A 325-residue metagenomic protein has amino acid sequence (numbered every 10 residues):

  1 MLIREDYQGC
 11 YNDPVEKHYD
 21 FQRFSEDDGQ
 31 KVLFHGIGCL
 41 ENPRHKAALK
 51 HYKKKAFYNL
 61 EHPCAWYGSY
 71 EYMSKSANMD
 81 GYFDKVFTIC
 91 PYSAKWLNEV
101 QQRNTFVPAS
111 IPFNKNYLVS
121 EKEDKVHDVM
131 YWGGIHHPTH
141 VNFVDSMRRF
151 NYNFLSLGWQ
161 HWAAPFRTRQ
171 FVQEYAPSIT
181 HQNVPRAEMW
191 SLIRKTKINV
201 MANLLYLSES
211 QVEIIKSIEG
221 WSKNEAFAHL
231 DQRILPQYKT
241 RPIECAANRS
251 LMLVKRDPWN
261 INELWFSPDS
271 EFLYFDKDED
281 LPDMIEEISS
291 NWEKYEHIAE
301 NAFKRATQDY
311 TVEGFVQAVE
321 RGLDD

Functional and structural regions predicted by a protein language model:
M1-G29, F34-A47, L60-W265: Nucleotide-sugar donor-binding catalytic core of glycosyltransferases
H51-N59: Short beta-strand/loop segments at the ligand-binding rim of alpha/beta enzyme cores
K239, F272-D278, E287-W292: Conserved acidic donor-binding segment of nucleotide-sugar-dependent glycosyltransferases
M252-L253, S270-D276, A318-D325: Short, contiguous hydrophobic alpha-helices characteristic of membrane insertion segments
I261-F272, M284: Acidic, glycine-centered active-site loop in nucleotide-sugar glycosyltransferases
S290-R321: A charged, aromatic-enriched C-terminal amphipathic alpha-helix characteristic of glycosyltransferases across folds
